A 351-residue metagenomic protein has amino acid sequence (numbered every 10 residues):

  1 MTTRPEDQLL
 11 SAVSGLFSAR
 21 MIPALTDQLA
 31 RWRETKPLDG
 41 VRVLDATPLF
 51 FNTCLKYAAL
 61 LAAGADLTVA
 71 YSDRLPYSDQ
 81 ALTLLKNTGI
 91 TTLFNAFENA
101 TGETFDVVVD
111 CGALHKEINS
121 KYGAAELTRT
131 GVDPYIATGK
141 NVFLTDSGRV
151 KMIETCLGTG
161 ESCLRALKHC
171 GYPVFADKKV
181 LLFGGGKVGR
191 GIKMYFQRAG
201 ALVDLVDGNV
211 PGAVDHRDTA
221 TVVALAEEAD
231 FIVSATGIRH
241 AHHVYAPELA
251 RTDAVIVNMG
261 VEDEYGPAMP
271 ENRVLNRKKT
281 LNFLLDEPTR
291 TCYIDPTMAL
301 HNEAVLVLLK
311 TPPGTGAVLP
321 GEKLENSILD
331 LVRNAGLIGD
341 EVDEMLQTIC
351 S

Functional and structural regions predicted by a protein language model:
T2-L38, Y71-A176: Glycine/serine-rich phosphate-binding loop and adjoining beta1-alpha1 elements at the start of nucleotide-handling
L9-T26, L144-F175, V255-C350: Adenosine-phosphate binding glycine-rich loop
D39-T53, K168-Q197, D207: Glycine-rich adenosine-cofactor-binding loop
L49-A65: Histidine-anchored nucleotide/phosphate-binding helix
A63-D66, I90, S120-G123, T138-N141 (+3 more regions): A short helix->loop->beta-strand "cap" motif at the edges of active sites that frequently abuts
L67-L82, F183, R198-H216: NAD(P)-binding Rossmann-fold cofactor-contacting core
L93-T104, L202, G208-E228: Short acidic low-complexity segments
D110, S120-P134, S234-I238, H242-R277 (+1 more regions): ADP-ribose/adenylate-binding Rossmann-like module
